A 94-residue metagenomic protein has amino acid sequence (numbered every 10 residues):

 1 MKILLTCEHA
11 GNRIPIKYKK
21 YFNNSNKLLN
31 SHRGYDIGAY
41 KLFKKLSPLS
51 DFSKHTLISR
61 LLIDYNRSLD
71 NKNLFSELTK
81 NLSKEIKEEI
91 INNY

Functional and structural regions predicted by a protein language model:
M1-Y94: N-terminal catalytic or cofactor-binding beta/alpha core of small enzyme domains
